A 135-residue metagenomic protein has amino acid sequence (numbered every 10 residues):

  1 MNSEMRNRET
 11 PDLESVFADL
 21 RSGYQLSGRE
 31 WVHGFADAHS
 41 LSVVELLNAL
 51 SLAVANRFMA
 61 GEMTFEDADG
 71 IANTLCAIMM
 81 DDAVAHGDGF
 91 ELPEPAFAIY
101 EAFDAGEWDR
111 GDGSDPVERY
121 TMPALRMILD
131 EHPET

Functional and structural regions predicted by a protein language model:
M1-T135: Acidic, Ser/Pro/Thr-rich low-complexity regulatory regions and the short amphipathic helical interaction modules they
